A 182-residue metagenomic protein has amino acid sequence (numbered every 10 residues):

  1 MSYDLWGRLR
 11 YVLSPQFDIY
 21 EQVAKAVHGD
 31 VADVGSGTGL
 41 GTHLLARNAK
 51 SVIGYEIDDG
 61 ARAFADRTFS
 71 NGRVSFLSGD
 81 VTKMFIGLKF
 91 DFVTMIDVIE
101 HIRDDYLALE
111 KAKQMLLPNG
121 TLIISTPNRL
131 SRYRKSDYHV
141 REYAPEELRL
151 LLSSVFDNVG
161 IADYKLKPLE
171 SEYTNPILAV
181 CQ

Functional and structural regions predicted by a protein language model:
M1-L88, F92-T94, Y106-E110, K135 (+2 more regions): Conserved N-terminal segment of class I S-adenosyl-L-methionine
D18, R129-L130: Hydrophobic alpha-helical segments, principally membrane-spanning helices and signal/leader peptides
I96-H101: Short catalytic micro-motifs in class I SAM-dependent methyltransferases
I102-R103, L116-P118: Helix-to-beta-strand junctions that scaffold the AdoMet/dcAdoMet cofactor pocket in Class I SAM-dependent enzymes
G120-T126: Conserved beta-strand signature within the Rossmann-like core of class I S-adenosyl-L-methionine
P127-R129, Y164: Histidine-centered beta-alpha loop that forms part of the nucleotide-sugar donor binding/catalytic region in diverse
L130-S136: A short acidic, helix-capping loop that chelates divalent metal ions and anchors anionic groups
